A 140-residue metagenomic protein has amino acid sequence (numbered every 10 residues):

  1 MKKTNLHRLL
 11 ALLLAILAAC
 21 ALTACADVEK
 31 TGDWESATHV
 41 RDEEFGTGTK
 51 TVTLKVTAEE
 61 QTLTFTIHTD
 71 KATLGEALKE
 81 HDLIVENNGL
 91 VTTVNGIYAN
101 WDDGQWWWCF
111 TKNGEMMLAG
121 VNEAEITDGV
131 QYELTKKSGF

Functional and structural regions predicted by a protein language model:
M1-K2: N-terminal hydrophobic targeting signals that begin at the initiator methionine
N5-L14, T23-F140: Ubiquitin-like/PB1-type beta-grasp interaction modules and other compact soluble beta-rich domains
